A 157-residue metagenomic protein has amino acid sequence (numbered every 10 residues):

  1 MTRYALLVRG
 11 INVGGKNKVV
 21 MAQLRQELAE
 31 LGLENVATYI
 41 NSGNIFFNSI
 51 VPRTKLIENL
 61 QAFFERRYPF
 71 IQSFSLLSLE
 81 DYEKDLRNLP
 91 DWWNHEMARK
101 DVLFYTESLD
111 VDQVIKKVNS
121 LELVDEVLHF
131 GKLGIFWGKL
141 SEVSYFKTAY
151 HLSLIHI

Functional and structural regions predicted by a protein language model:
T2-G15, K100-L103: Short glycine-/aliphatic-rich beta-strand segments at the starts of folded cytosolic domains
K16-E30: Short amphipathic alpha-helix segments
M21, L56-F64, K117-V118: Short amphipathic alpha-helices in soluble, non-transmembrane regions that often serve as interface/regulatory elements
V36-P52, S75-R87: Short, charge-patterned binding micro-sites
I45-V51, F104-E107, K139: Short beta-strand-to-loop capping motifs
P52-I57, V111-V114: Short, conserved charged micro-motifs
A62-T106: Helix-adjacent hinge/juxtasegments
I155-I157: Conserved small/polar residues in nucleotide/adenosyl-binding loops
